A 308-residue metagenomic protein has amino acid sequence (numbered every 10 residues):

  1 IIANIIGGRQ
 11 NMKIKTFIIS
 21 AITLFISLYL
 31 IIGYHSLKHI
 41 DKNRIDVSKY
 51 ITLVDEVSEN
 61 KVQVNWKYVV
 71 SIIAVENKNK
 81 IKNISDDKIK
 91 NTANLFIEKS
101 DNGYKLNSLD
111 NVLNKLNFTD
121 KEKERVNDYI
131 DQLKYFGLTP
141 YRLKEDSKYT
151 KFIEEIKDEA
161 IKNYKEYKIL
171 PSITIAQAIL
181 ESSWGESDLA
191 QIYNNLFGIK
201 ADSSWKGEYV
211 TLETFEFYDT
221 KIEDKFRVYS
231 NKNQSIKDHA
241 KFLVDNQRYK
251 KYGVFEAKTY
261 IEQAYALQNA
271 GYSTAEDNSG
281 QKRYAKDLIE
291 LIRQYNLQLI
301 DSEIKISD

Functional and structural regions predicted by a protein language model:
G7-G8, M12-I175, I179-L180, W184-D308: Catalytic cores of secreted/periplasmic lytic hydrolases that degrade extracellular macromolecules
